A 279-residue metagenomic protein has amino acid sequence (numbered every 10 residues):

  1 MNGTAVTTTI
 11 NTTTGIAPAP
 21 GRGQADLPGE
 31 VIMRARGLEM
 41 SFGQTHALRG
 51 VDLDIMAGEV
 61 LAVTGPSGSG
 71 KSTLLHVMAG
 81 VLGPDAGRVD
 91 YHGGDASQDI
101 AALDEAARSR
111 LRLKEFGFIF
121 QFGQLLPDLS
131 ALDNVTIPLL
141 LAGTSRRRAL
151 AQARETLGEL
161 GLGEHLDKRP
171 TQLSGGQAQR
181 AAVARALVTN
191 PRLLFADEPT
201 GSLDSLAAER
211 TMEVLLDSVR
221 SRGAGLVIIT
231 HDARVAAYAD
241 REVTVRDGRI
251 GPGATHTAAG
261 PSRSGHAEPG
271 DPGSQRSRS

Functional and structural regions predicted by a protein language model:
T64-P66: The feature captures the beta-strand-to-loop junction immediately N-terminal to the Walker
A79: Helix-to-loop junction immediately C-terminal to a conserved catalytic motif
G87-D99: Conserved ABC transporter NBD signature motif
S97-F116: ABC ATPase NBD coupling module
R169-Q179: Conserved ABC ATPase signature
N190: Conserved catalytic motifs of ABC-family nucleotide-binding domains
